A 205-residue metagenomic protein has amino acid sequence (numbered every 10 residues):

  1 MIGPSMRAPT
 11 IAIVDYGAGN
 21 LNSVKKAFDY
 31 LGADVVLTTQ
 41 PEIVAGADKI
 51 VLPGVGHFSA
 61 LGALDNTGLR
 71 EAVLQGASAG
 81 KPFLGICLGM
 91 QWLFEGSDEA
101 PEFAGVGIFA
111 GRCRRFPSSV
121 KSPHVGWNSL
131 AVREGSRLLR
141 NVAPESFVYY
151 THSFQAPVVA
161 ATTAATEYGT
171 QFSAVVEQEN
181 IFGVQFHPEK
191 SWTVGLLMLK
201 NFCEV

Functional and structural regions predicted by a protein language model:
R7-A12: Extreme N-terminal starter segment of soluble prokaryotic enzymes
V35-G46: Short acidic low-complexity segments
V44-G54: Short acidic/histidine-rich motifs immediately flanking catalytic phosphotransfer sites in two-component signaling
G56-G126: Cysteine-nucleophile active-site neighborhood
P82-L84, F147, N180: Proline-centered loop/turn at the N-terminus of a beta-strand
E95-F172: Pocket-forming structural segment of enzyme catalytic cores
V184-V205: Acyltransferase
